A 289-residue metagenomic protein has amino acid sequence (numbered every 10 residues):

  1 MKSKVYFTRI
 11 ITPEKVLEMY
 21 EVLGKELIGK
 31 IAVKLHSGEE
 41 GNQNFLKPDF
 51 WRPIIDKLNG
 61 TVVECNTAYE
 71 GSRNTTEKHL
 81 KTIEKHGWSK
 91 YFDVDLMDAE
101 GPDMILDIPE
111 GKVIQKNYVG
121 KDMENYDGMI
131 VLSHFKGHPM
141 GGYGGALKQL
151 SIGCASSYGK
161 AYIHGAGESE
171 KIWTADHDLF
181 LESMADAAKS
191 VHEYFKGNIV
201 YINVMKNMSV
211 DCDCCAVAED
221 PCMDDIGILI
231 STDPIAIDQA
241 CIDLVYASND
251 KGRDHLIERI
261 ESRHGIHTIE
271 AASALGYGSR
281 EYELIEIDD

Functional and structural regions predicted by a protein language model:
M1-D289: Extended, low-polarity segments enriched in aliphatic/aromatic residues
